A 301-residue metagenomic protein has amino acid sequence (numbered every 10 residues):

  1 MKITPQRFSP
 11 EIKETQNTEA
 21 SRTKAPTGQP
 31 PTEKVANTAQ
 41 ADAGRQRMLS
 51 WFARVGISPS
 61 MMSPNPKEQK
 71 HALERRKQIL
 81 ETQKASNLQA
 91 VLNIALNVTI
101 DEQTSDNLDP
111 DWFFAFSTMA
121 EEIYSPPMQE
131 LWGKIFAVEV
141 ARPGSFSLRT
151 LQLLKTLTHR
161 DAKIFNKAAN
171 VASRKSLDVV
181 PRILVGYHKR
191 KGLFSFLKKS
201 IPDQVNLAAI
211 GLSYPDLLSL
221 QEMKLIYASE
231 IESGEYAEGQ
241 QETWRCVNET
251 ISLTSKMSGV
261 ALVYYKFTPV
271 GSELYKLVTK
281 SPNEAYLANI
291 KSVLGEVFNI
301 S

Functional and structural regions predicted by a protein language model:
M1-G28: Intrinsically disordered, low-structural-confidence terminal and linker regions
R22, T27-L148: Eukaryotic partner-binding/assembly regions in large regulatory complexes
A120-I123, I135-E139, L154-L157, A168-S173 (+1 more regions): Generic structural signal for hydrophobic core residues of well-folded globular domains
P127, S145-Q152, T156-K167, G211-Q221: Short, well-structured alpha-helical interface segments that form or flank functional binding sites
L151-V205: Short amphipathic alpha-helical interface segments
D203-W244: Short amphipathic alpha-helical interaction segments
E235-L294: Short, amphipathic alpha-helical interaction segments positioned at domain boundaries
V293-S301: Eukaryote-biased recognition of C-terminal alpha-helical segments
